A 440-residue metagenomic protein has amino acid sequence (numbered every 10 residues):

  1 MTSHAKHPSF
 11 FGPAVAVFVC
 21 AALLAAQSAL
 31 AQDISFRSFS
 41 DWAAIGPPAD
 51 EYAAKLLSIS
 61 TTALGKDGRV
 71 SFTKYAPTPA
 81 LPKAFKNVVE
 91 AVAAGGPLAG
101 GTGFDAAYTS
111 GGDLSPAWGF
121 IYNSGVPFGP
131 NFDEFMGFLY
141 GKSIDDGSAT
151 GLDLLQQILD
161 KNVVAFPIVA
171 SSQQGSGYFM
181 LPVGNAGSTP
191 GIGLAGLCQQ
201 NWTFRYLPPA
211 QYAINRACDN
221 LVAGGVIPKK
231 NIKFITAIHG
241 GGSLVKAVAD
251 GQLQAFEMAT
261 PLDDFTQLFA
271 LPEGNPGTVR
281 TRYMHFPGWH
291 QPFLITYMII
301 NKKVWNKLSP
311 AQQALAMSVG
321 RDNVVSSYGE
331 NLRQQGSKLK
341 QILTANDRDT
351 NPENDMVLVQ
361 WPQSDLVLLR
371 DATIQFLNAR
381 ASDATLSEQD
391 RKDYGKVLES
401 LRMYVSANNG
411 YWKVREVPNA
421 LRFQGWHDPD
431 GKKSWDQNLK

Functional and structural regions predicted by a protein language model:
M1-G12: N-terminal secretory signal peptides that target proteins for export/translocation
A14-A26: Bacterial N-terminal signal peptides
S28-L30: Signal peptide processing junction and immediate N-terminal pro/mature segment of secreted/exported proteins
Q32-F135, L159-K440: N-terminal secretory/targeting leader peptides
P130-K161: Short, solvent-exposed loop/beta-turn-alpha elements that line the ligand-binding surface or hinge of extracytoplasmic
